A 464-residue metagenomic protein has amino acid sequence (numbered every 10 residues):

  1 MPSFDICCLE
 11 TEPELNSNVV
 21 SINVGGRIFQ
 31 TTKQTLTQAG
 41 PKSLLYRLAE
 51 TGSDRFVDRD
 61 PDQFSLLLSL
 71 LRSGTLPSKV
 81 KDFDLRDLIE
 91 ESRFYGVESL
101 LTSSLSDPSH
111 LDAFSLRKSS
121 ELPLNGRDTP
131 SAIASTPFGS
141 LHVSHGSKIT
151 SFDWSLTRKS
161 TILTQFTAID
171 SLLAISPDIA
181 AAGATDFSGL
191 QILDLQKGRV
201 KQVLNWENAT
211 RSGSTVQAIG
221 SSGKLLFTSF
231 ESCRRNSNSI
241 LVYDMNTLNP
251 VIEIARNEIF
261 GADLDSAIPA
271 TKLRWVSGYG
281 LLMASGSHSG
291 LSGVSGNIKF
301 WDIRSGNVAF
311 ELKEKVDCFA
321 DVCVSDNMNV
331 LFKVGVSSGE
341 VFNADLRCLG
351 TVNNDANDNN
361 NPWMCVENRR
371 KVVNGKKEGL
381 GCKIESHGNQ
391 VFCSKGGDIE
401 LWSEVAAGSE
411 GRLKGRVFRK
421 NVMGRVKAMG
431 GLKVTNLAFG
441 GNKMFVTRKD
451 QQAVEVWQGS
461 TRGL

Functional and structural regions predicted by a protein language model:
M1-T31: N-terminal BTB/POZ boundary and linker segment
N18-N23, I28, T37-E98: Canonical BTB/POZ domain core
R86-I162: Intrinsically disordered, low-complexity acidic/Ser/Thr/Pro-rich linker and tail segments in large eukaryotic scaffolds
R117-N125, T129, T157-L163, Q191 (+6 more regions): A short beta-strand motif characteristic of beta-propeller blades
N125-A134, F166-A174, A209-G223, T228 (+6 more regions): Canonical WD40 repeat/beta-propeller blade segments in eukaryotic WD-repeat proteins
S147-D153, F187-L193, R234-V242, T271 (+4 more regions): Structural motif
M328-V330, V334-F342, K371-G415: Loop/turn-rich, solvent-exposed surfaces of beta-rich toroidal or solenoidal domains
G430-L464: Blade-level signature of beta-propeller repeat domains, shared across WD40, Kelch, NHL, RCC1 and BNR/Asp-box propellers
